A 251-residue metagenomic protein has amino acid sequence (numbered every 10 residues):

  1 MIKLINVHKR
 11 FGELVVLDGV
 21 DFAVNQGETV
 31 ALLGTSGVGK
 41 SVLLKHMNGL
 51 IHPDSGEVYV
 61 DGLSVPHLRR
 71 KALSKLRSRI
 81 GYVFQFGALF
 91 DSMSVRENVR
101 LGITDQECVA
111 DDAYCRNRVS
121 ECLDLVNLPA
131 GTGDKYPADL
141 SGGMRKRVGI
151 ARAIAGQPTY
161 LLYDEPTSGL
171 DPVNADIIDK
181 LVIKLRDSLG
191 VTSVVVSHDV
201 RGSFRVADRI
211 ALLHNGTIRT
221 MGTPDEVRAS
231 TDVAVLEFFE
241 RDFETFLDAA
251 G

Functional and structural regions predicted by a protein language model:
N48: Helix-to-loop junction immediately C-terminal to a conserved catalytic motif
L63-S64, D112-G131: Conserved ABC ATPase "signature" region
M93, R100-Y114, L125-V126: ABC-type ATPase nucleotide-binding domains, specifically the catalytic core motifs of the NBD
Y136-L140, M144: Conserved ABC ATPase signature
Q157: Conserved catalytic motifs of ABC-family nucleotide-binding domains
L161-D164: Catalytic Walker B motif of ABC-type/P-loop ATPase nucleotide-binding domains
